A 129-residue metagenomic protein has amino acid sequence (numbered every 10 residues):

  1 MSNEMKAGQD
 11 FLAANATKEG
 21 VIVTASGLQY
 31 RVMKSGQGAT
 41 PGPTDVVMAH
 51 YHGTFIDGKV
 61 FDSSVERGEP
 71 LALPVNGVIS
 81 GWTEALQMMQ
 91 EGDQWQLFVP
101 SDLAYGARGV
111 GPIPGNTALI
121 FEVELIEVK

Functional and structural regions predicted by a protein language model:
M1-K129: Cross-family detector of peptidyl-prolyl cis-trans isomerase
